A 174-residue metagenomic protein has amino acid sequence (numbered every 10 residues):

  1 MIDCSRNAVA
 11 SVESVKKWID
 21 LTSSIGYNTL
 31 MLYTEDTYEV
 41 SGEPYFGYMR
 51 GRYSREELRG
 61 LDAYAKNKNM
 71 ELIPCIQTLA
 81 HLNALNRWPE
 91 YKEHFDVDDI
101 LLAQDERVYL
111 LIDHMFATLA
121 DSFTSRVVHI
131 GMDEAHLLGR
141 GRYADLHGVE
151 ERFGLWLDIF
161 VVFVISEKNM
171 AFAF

Functional and structural regions predicted by a protein language model:
M1-A173: Feature activates predominantly on carbohydrate-active enzymes
